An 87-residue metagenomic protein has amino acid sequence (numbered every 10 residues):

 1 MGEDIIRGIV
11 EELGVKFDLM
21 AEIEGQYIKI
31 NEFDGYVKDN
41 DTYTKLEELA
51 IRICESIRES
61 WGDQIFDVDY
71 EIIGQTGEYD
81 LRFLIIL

Functional and structural regions predicted by a protein language model:
M1-D34: An N-terminal amphipathic alpha-helical segment
I23-D80, L84: Acidic, low-complexity, intrinsically disordered interaction modules
